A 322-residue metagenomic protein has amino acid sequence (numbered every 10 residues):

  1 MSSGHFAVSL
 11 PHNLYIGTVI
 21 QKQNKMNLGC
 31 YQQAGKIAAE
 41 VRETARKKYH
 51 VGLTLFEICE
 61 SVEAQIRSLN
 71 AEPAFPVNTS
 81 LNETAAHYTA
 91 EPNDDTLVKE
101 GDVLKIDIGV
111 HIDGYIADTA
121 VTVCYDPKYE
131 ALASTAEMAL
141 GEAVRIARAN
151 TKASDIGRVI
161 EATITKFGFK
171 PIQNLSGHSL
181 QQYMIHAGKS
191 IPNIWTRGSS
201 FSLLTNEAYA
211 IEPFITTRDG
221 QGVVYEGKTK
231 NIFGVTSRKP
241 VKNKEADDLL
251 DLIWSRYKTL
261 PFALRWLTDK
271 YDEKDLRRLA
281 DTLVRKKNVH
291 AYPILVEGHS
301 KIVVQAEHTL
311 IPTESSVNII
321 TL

Functional and structural regions predicted by a protein language model:
F6, P11-L322: Active-site neighborhoods and metal-handling regions in enzymes and metal-associated proteins
